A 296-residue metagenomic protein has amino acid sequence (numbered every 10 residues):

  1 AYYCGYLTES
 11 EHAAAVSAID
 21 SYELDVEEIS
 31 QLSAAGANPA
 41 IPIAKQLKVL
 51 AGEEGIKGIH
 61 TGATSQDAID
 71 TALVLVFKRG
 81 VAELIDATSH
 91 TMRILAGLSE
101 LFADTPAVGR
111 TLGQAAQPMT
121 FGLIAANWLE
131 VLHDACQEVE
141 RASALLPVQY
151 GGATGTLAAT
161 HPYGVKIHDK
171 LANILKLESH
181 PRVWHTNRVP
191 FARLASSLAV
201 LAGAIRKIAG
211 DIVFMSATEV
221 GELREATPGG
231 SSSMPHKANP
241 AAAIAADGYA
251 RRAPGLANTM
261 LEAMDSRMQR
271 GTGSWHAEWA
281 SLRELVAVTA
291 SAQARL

Functional and structural regions predicted by a protein language model:
A1-G151, G155-L157, K166-K170, S231 (+1 more regions): A helix-coil-helix interface module used to build multimeric assemblies and to scaffold catalytic/cofactor sites
Y3, Q46, L50, I94 (+10 more regions): Generic, well-ordered alpha-helical scaffold segments in large soluble proteins
E28-S30, G229-A245, R267-E284: Short beta-alpha connecting loops at secondary-structure transitions that line or flank enzyme active sites
I59, K176-W184, N258-Q269: A glycine-rich, basic-preceded beta-loop-alpha segment at the flavin cofactor/substrate interface of flavin-utilizing
A68, V108, L112-L123, A158-P162 (+5 more regions): Alpha-helix capping and helix-loop boundary segments enriched in small/acidic/polar residues
K78-S89, A96, A126-L129, H133 (+6 more regions): Short amphipathic alpha-helical segments with heptad-repeat character
G164-P254: Acidic, glycine-rich loop-and-beta core segments that form the ion-binding/anion-interacting portion of active sites
R252-L296: Long, amphipathic alpha-helical stalk/connector segments used for oligomerization, subunit docking, or mechanical
